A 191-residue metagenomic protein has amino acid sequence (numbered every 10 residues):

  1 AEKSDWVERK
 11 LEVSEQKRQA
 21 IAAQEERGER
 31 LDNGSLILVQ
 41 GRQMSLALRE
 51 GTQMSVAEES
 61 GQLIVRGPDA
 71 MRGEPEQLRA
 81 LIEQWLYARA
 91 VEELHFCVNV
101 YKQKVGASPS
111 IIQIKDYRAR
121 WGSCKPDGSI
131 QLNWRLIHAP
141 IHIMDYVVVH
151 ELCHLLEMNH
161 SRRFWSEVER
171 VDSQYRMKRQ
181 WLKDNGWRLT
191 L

Functional and structural regions predicted by a protein language model:
A1-Y146, L155-L191: Active-site-proximal or metal-binding-adjacent scaffold patches in catalytic folds
E151: Walker B catalytic acidic pair
